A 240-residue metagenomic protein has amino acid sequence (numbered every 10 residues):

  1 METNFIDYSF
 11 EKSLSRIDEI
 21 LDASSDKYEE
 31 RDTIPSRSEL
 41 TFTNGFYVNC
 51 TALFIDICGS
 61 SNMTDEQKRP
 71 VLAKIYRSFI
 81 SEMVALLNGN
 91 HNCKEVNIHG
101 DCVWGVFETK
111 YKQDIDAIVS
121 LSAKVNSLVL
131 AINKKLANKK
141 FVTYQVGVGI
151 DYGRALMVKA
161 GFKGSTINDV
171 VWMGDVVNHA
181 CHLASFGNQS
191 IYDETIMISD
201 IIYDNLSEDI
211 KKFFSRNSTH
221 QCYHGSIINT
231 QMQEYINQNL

Functional and structural regions predicted by a protein language model:
M1-K74, S81, A85-N90: Juxtacatalytic helix/coil linker segments that couple regulatory or sensory modules to the catalytic cores
M1-S38, Q189-L240: Intrinsically disordered, glycine/charged-rich C-terminal tails and inter-domain linkers that flank nucleotidyl cyclase
D56, G149-L156: Short glycine-rich beta-strand segments
K68-V71, I98, C102-Y144, I150: Short helix/loop segment flanking the catalytic signature motif in cyclic-nucleotide metabolism enzymes
S78-H91, K124, L128, I132: Generic non-transmembrane alpha-helical segments
N90-I98: Short beta-strand elements
D151, D175-S199: Catalytic/regulatory signature loops of cyclic-dinucleotide turnover enzymes and related class III nucleotidyl cyclases
M157-A184: Catalytic-core segments of nucleotide cyclases and related cyclic-nucleotide turnover enzymes
